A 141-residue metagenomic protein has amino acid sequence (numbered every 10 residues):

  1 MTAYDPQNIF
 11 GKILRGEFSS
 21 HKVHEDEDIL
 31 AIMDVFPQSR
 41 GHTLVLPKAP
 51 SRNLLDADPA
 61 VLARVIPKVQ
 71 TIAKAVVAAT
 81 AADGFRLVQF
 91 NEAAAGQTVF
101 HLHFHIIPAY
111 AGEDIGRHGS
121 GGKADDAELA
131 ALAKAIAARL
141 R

Functional and structural regions predicted by a protein language model:
M1-R141: HIT superfamily nucleotide-processing domains
